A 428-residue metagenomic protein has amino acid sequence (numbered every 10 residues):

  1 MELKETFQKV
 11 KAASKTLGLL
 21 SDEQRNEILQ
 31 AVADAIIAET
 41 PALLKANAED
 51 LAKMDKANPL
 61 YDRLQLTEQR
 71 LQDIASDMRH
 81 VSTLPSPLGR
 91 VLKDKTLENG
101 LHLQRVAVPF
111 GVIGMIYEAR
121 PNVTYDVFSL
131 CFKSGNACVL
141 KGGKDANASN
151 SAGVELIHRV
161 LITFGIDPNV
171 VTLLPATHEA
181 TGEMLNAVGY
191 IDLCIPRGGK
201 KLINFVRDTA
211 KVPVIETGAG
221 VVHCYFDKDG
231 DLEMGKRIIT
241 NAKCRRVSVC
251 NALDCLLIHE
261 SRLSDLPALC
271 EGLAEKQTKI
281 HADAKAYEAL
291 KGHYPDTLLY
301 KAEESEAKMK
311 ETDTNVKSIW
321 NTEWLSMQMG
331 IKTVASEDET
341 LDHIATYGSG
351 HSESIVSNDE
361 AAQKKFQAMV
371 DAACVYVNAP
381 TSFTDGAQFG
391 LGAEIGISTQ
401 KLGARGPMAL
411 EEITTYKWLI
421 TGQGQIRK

Functional and structural regions predicted by a protein language model:
M1-H102: N-terminal Rossmann-like NAD(P)+-binding subdomain of aldehyde/semialdehyde dehydrogenases
A13-L19, L256-I258, S326-A335, G350-I355: Short, well-ordered beta-strand elements within core beta-sheets of diverse protein domains
A13-L20, A35-E39, A46, D50 (+15 more regions): Change "in soluble alpha/beta enzymes" to "in soluble alpha/beta proteins
D22-Q24, G165-V171, V247-A252, K279-K285 (+3 more regions): Flexible, glycine/charged-enriched surface loops at secondary-structure junctions
E27, E337-R427: C-terminal core of ALDH-fold dehydrogenases
T40, A119, D126-S134, T163 (+2 more regions): ALDH superfamily catalytic-core signature
T83, L92-E233: Rossmann-like NAD(P) dinucleotide-binding subdomain of oxidoreductase/dehydrogenase enzymes
